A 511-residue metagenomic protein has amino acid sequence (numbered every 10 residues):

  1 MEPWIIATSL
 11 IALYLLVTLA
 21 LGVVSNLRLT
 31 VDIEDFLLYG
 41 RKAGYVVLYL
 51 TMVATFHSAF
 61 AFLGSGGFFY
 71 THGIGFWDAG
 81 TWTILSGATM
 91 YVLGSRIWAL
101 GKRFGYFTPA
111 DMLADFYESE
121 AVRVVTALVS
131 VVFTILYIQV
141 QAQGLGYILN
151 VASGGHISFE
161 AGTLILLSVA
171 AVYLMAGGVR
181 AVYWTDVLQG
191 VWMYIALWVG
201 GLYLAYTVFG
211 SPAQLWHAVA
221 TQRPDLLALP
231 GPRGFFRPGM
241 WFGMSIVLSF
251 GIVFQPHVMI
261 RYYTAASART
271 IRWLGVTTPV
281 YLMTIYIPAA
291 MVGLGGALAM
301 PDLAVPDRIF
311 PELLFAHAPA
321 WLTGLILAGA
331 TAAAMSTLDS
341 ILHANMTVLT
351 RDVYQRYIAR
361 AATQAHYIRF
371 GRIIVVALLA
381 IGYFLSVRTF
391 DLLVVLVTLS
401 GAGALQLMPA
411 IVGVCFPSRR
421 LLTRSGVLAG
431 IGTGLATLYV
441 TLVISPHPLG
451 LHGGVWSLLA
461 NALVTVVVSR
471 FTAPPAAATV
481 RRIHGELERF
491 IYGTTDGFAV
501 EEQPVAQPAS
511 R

Functional and structural regions predicted by a protein language model:
M1-R511: Membrane-embedded helix-loop-helix hairpins and adjacent transmembrane boundary segments in multi-pass transporters
